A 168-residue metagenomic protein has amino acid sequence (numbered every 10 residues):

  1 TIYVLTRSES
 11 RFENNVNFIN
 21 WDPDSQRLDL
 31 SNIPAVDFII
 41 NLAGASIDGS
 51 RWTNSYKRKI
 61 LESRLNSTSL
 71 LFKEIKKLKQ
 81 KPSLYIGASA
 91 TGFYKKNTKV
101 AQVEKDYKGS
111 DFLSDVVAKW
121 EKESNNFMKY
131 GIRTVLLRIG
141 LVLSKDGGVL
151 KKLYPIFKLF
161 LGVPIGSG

Functional and structural regions predicted by a protein language model:
T1: N-terminal Rossmann NAD(P)H-binding glycine-rich loop of SDR-like oxidoreductase domains
L5, I39-A43, Y85-T91, L137-I139: SDR active-site strand-loop-helix element
L5-S10, D22-P23: N-terminal Rossmann-fold cofactor-binding loop
N14, G49-K57, K96-K99, G148 (+1 more regions): Conserved catalytic-core motifs of eukaryotic protein kinase domains, centered on the activation segment
N17-L70: NAD(P)H-binding glycine-rich loop region in Rossmannoid oxidoreductase-like domains and their noncatalytic homologs
E62, T98-L136: Catalytic helix-loop patch of NAD(P)-dependent Rossmann-fold dehydrogenases
S69-D111: Conserved Rossmann-fold NAD(P)-dependent oxidoreductase catalytic core, especially the SDR/UDP-sugar
A118, M128, R133-L136, G140-G168: NAD(P)-dependent short-chain dehydrogenase/reductase
